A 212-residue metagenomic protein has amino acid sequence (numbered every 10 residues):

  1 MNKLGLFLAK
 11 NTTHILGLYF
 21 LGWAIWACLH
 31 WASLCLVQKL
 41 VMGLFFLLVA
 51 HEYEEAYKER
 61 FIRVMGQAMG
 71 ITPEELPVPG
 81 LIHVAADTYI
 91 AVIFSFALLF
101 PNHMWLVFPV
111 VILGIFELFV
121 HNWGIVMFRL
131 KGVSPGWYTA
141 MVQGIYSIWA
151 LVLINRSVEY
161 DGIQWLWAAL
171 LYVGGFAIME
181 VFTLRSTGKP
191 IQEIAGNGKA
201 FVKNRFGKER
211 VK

Functional and structural regions predicted by a protein language model:
M1-F61: N-terminal topogenic module of multi-pass integral membrane proteins
L16-W23, G80-A97, T139-W149: Core segments of transmembrane alpha-helices that mediate helix-helix packing or line hydrophobic substrate/ligand
I25-M42, I93-V107, W149-W167: Helix-coil boundary and interhelical linker segments in multi-pass alpha-helical membrane proteins
G43-Y53, I112-V120, L171-M179: Alpha-helical transmembrane segments and their membrane-interface exit regions
A56-G66, W123-G136, V158, L184-A195: A cytosolic-side transmembrane-helix exit/cap motif
V64-V84: Juxtamembrane helix-capping/reentrant segments at transmembrane boundaries
I90-I145: Membrane-proximal helix-loop-helix units in multi-pass membrane proteins
S147-K212: Terminal transmembrane helical module of multi-pass membrane proteins
